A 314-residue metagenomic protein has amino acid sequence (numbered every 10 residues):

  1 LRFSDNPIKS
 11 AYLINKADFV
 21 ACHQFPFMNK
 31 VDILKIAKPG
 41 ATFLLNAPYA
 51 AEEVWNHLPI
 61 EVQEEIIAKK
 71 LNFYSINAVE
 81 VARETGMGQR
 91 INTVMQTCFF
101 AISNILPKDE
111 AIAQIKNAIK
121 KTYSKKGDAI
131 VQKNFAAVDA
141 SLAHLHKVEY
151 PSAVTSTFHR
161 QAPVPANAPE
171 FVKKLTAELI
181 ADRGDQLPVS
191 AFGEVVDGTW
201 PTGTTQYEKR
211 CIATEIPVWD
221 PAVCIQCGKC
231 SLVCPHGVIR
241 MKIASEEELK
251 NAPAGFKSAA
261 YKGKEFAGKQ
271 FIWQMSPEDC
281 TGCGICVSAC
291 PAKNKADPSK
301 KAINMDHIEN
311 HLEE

Functional and structural regions predicted by a protein language model:
L1-A181, L249-A254: Active-site cofactor/cluster-binding pocket
N29, A78-E84, A222-C227, D279-T281: Short alpha-helical interface patches
S124-Q274, D279, V287-E314: Ferredoxin-type iron-sulfur electron-transfer modules and their immediate structural context
G284: Catalytic nucleotidyl-transfer cores of nucleotide-processing enzymes
